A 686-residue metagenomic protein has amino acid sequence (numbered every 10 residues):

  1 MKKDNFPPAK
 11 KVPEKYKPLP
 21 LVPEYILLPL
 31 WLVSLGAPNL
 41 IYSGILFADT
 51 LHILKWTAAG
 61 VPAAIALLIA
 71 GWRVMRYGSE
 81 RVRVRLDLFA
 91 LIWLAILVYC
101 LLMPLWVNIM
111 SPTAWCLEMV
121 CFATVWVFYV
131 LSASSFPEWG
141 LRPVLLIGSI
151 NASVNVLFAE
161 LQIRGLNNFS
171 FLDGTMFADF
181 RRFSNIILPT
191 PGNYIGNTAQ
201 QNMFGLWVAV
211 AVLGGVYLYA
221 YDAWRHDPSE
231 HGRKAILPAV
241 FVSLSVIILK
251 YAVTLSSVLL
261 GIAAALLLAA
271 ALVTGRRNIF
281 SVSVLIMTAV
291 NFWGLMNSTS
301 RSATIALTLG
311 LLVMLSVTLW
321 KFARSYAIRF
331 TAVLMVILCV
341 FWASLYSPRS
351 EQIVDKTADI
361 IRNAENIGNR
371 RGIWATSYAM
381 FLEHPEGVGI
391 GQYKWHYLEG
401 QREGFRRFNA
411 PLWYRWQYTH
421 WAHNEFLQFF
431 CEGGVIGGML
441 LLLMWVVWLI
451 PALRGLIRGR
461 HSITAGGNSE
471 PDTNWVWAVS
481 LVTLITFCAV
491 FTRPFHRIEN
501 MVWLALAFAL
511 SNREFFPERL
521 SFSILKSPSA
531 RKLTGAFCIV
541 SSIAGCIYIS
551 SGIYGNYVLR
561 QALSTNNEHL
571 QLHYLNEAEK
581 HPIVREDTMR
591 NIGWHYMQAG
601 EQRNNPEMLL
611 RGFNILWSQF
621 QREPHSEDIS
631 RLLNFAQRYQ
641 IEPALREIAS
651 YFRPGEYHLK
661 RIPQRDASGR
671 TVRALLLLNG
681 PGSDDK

Functional and structural regions predicted by a protein language model:
K2, P18-I41, T57-G71, L97 (+10 more regions): Alpha-helical transmembrane segments of multi-pass inner-membrane proteins
K2-L21, R458-T473, A507-I553, G682-D684: A juxtamembrane structural motif centered on a specific transmembrane helix
L40-L54, M75-E80, L249-V253: Short, hydrophobic transmembrane alpha-helix segments
I69-R83, L101-T113: Transmembrane alpha-helix boundary signature
N167-I195, V354-G368, A375, A379 (+1 more regions): Interfacial juxtamembrane loops and adjacent helix segments that form the catalytic/substrate-binding surfaces
Q200, P385, A410-I450: A conserved mid-to-late transmembrane alpha helix and its immediate loop/hinge that forms the functional core
L345-I361, A530-L570: Hydrophobic alpha-helical transmembrane segments in integral membrane proteins
Q561-K686: C-terminal luminal/periplasmic domains and tails of membrane-associated envelope-modifying transferases
